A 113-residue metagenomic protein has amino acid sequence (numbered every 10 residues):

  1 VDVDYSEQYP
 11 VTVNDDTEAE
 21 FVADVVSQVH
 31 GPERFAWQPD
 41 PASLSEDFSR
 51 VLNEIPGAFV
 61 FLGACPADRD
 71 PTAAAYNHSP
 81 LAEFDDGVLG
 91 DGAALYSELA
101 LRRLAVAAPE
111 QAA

Functional and structural regions predicted by a protein language model:
V1-A113: Metal-dependent amide/peptide-bond hydrolase catalytic core, centered on the "pita-bread" metallohydrolase fold
